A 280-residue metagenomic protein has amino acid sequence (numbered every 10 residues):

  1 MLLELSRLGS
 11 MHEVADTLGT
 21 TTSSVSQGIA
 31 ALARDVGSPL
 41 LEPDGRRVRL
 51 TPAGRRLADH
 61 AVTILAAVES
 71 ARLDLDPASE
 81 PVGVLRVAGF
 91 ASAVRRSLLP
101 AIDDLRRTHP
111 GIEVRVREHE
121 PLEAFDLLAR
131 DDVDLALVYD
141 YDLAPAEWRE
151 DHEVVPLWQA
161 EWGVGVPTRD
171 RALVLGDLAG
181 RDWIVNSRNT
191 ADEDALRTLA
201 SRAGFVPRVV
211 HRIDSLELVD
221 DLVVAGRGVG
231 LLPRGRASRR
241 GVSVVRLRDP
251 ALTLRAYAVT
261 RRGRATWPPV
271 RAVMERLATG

Functional and structural regions predicted by a protein language model:
L3-G19: Short helix-boundary/capping micro-motifs
D16, A33-L50: A short LG(V/I)-centered, amphipathic sequence patch enriched for acidic residue(s) preceding the LG motif
I29, D35-V36, L57-S79, Y139: Alpha-helical linker/hinge and terminal dimerization helices associated with HTH transcriptional regulators
V82-P145: Central regulatory/effector-binding core of bacterial HTH transcription factors
E120-F125, A129-V133, Y139, N189-S243: Hydrophobic hinge/microswitch elements
Y139, L173-L175, R181-A203, T266-M274: Secondary-structure junction motif
A146-V155, A160, E217-R264: Beta-alpha-beta core module
R149-W183, P268: Flexible hinge/capping segments at coil-to-helix
